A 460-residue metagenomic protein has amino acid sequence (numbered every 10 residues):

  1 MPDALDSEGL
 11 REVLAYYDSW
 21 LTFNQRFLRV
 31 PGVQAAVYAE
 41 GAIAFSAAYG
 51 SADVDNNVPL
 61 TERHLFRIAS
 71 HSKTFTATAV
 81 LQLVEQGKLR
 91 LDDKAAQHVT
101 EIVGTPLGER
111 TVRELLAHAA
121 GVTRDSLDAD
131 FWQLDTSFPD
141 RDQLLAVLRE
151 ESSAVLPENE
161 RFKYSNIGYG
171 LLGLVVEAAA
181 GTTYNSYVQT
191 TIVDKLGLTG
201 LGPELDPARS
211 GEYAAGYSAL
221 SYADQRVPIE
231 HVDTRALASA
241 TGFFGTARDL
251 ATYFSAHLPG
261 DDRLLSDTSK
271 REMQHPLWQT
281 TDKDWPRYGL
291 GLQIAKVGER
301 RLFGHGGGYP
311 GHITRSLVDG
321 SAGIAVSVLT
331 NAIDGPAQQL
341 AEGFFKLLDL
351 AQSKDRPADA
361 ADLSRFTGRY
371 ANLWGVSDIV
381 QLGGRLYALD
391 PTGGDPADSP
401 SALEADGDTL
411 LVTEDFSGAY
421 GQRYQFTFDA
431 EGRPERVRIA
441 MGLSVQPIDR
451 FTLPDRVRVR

Functional and structural regions predicted by a protein language model:
D6-I68, K88-D93, Q97, A146-S153 (+1 more regions): Short, conserved catalytic-motif segment at the N-terminal edge
R29-G32, P310-I313, G375: Short, small/polar residue-rich loop motifs at catalytic or cofactor-binding pockets
A42, A47-D53, T105-P310, T314-S316: Short, surface-exposed loop or secondary-structure junction motifs that flank catalytic or metal-binding residues
S51-V54, P310, I333-D334, G442-L443: A short acidic/small-residue loop/turn micro-motif
L91-T105, L196: Short, glycine/proline-biased beta-turn/loop segments that scaffold the active-site neighborhood
K296, Q338-R460: Peripheral terminal and inter-domain segments
G304-H305, T314-A332, R436-I439: Short, well-ordered beta-strand elements
